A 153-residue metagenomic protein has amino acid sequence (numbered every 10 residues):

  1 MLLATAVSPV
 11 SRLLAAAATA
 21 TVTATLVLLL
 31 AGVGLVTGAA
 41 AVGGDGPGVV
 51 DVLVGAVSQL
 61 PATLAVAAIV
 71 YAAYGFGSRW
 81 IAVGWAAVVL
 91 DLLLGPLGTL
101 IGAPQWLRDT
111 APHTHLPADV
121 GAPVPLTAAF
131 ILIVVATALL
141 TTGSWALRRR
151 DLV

Functional and structural regions predicted by a protein language model:
M1-P9, A31-G34, G75-V88: Hydrophobic alpha-helical transmembrane segments
M1-T23: Helix-loop-helix units of permease transmembrane domains in multi-pass membrane transporters, especially ABC
A15, T19, V50, V54 (+4 more regions): Alpha-helical transmembrane segments of integral membrane proteins
A18-Y71: Secretory targeting signals
L30, G34, G38, I69 (+4 more regions): Alpha-helical membrane-inserting segments
G38-G46, G77, I81, A146 (+1 more regions): Membrane-interfacial segments
S58-L93: A structural motif at transmembrane helix-loop-helix junctions in multipass membrane proteins
V83-V153: Terminal transmembrane helical anchor/hairpin motif
